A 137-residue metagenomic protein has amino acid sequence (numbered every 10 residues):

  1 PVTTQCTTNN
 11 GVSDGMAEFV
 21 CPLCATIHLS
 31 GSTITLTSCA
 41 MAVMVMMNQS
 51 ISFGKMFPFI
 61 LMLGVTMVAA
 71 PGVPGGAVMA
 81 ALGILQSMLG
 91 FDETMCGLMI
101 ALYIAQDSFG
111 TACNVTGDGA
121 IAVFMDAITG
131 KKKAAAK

Functional and structural regions predicted by a protein language model:
P1-C24, V43-F53: Membrane-embedded helical hairpins/re-entrant loop segments and their flanking transmembrane helices within multi-pass
V2, C21-I27, M62-V68: Charged, low-complexity, helix/coiled-coil-prone segments
T7, T37-K137: Transmembrane alpha-helical segments and their short flanking loops that form helix-hairpins/helix-helix interfaces
A17, L29-C39: Helical hairpin unit composed of two closely spaced alpha helices linked by a short loop
I27-T33, A112-V115: Hydrophobic alpha-helical transmembrane bundles that constitute the permease/transmembrane domains of multi-pass
